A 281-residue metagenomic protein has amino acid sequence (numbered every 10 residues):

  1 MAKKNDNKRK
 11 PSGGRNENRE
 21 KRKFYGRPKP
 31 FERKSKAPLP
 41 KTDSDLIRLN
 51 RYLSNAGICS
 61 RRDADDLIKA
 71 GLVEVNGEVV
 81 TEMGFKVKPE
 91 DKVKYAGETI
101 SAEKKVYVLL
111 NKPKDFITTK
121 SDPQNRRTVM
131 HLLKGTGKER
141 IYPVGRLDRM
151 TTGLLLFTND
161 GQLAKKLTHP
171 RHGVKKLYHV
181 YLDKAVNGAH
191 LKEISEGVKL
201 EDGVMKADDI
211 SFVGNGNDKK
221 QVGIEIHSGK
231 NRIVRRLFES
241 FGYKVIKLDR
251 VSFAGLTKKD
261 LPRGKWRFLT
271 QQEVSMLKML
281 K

Functional and structural regions predicted by a protein language model:
M1-P28: Charged, low-complexity terminal tails
A2, R15, F31-K281: Basic, flexible Lys/Arg- and Gly-enriched helix-loop patches that mediate nucleic-acid binding at interfaces with rRNA
